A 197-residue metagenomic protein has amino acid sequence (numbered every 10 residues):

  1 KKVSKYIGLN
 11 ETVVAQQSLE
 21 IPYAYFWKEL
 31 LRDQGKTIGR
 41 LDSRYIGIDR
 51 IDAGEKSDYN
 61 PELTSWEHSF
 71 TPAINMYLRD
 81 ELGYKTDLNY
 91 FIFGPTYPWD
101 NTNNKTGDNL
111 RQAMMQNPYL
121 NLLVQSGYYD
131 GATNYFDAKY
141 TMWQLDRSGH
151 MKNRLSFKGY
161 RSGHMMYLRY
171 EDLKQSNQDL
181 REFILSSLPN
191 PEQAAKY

Functional and structural regions predicted by a protein language model:
K1-A132: Alpha/beta-hydrolase fold catalytic core
Q112, Q144-L145, F183: A generic secondary-structure signal
L122, T133-Y135, G149-M151: Extended hydrophobic-aromatic, low-complexity segments
A132, R161-D172: Catalytic histidine-centered segment of alpha/beta-hydrolase-like enzymes
D137, Y167-E182: Post-His helix in hydrolase/transferase enzymes
A138-D146: Short, well-ordered amphipathic alpha-helices
R147-M165: Catalytic histidine neighborhood in serine/cysteine hydrolases with alpha/beta-hydrolase-type architecture
L180-Y197: Extended, charge-rich low-complexity interaction segments
